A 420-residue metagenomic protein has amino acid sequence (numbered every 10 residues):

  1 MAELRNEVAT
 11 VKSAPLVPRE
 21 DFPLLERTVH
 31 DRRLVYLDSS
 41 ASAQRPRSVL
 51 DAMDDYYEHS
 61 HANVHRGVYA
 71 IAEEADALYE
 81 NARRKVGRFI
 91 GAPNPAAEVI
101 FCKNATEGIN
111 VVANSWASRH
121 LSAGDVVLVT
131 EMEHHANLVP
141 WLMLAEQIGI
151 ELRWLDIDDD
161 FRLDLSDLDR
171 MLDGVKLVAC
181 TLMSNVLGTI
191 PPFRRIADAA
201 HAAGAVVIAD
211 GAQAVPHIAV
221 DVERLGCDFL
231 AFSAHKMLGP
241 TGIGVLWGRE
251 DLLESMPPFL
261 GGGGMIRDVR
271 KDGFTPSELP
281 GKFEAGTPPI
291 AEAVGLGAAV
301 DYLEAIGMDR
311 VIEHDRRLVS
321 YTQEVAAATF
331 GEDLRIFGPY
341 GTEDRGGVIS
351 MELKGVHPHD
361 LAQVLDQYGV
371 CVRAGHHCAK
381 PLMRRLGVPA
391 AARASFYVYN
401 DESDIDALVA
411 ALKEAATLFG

Functional and structural regions predicted by a protein language model:
M1-G420: Pyridoxal 5′-phosphate
